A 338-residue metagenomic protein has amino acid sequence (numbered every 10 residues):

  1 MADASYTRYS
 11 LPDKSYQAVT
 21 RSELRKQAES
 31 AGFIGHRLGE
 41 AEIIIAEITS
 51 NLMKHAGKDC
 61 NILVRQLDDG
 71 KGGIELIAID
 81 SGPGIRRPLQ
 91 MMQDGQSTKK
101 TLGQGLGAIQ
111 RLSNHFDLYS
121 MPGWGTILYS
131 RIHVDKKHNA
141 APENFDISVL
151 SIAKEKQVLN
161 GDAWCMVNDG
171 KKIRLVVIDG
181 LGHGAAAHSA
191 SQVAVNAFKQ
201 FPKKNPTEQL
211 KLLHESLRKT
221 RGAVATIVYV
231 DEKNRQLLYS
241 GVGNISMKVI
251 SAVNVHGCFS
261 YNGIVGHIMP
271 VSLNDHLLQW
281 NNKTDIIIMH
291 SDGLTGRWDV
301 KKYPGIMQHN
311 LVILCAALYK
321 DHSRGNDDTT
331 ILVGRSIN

Functional and structural regions predicted by a protein language model:
M1-I43, E143-W164, D299-V300: Bergerat-fold GHKL ATPase/HATPase_c domain
M1-S5, T49-E143, V167-V176, T207 (+2 more regions): Conserved beta-strand-loop-beta-strand hairpin that lines the nucleotide-binding pocket of ATP/GTP-utilizing enzymes
R8-K14, K211-E215, T226, K283-N338: C-terminal catalytic subdomain
G35-N61, L212: Conserved ATP-binding N-box helix of the HATPase_c
G84, G180-H188, G293-W298: Short acidic, Gly/Ser-rich segments with clustered Asp/Glu that frequently serve as metal-coordination loops in enzyme
H133-A186, N196, P270, H276-L277: N-terminal entry segment of metal-dependent catalytic domains or homologous docking segments
Q157-G170, C258-D299: Acidic loop->beta-strand submotif enriched in PP2C/PPM serine/threonine phosphatases
A186-G257, N274: Catalytic core of PPM/PP2C metal-dependent serine/threonine phosphatase domains
